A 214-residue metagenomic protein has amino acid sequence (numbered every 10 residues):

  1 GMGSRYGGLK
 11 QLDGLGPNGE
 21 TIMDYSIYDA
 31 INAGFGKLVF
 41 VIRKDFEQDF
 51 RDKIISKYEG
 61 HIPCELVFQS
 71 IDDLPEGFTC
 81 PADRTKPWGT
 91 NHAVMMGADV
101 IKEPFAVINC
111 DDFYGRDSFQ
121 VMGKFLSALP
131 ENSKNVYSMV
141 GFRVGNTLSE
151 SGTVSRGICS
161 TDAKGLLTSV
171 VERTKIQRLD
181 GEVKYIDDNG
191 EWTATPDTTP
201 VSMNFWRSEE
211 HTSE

Functional and structural regions predicted by a protein language model:
G1, D111, R143: Active-site glycine-centered loops adjacent to acidic/histidine catalytic or metal-binding residues that shape
G1-L9, D13, E20: N-terminal nucleotide-binding beta1-loop-alpha1 segment
G8, G60-I62, N135: Residue-level signal for beta-strand positions within conserved beta-sheet cores that form or flank
P17-C110, Y114-V121, A128: Conserved N-terminal catalytic core of the sugar/cofactor nucleotidyltransferase
R116-N204, H211: Conserved core of the sugar-phosphate nucleotidyltransferase
